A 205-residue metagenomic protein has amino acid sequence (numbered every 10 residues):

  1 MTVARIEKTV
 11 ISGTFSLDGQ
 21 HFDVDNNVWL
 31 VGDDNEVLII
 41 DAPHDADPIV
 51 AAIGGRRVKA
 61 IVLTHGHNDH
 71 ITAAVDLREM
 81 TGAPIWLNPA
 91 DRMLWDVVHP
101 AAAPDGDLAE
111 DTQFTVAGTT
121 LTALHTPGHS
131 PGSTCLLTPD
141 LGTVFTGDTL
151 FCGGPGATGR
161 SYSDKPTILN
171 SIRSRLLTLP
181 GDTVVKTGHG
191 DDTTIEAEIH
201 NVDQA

Functional and structural regions predicted by a protein language model:
M1, I53, V116-G118, S174-T178: Structural motif
V3-R56, C135-G147: Conserved beta-strand hairpin/beta-sheet module of binuclear metal-dependent hydrolase folds, prominently
T9-V10, L108, T126: Hydrophobic residues at beta-strand termini and immediately following loops that shape nucleotide-binding pockets
T14-G19, A101-A103, A123: Short, P/G- and charge-enriched loop/turn segments at secondary-structure junctions
D23-V24, V37, H44-T120, N201-Q204: Active-site HxH/HxHxD metal-binding segment of metal-dependent hydrolases
N27-W29, G106, D111-T112, T134 (+1 more regions): Residue-level detector of beta-strand structural context in well-folded domains
V37, H125, P131-A205: Metallo-beta-lactamase
Q113, P127-G128: Short polar/acidic secondary-structure junctions
